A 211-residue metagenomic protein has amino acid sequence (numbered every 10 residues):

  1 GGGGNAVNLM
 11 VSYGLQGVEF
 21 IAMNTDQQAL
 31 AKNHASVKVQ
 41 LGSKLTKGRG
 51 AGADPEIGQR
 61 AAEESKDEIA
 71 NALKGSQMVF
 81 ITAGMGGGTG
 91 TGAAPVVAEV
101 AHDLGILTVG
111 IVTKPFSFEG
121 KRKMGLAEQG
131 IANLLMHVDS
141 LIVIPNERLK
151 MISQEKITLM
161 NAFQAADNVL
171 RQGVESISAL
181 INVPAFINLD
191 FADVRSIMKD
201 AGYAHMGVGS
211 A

Functional and structural regions predicted by a protein language model:
G1-A211: Tubulin/FtsZ superfamily GTPase core signature
